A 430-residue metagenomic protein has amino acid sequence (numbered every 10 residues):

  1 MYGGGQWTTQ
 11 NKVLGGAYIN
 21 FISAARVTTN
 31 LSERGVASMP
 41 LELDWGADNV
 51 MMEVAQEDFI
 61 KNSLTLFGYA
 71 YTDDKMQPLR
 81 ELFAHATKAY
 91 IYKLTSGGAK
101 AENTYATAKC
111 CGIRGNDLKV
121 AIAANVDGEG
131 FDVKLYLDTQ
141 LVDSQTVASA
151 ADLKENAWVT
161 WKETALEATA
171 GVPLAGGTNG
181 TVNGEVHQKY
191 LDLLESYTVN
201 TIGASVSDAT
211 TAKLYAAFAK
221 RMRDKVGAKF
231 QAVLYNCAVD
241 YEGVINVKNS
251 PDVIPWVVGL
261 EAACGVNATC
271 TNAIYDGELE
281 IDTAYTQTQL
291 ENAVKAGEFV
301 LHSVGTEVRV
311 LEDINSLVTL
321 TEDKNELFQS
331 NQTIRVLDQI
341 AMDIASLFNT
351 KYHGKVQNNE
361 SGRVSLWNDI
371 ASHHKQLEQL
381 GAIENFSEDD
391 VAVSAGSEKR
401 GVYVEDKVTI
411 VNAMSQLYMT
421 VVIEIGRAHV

Functional and structural regions predicted by a protein language model:
Y2-I22, L31-F67, D74-I113, D117-Q357 (+4 more regions): A glycine- and small-residue-enriched flexible loop/hinge signal that marks low-structured segments
A25-V27: Acidic, metal-dependent phosphodiester-chemistry machinery of nucleic-acid enzymes
A382-N412: Short, structured protein-protein interaction patches enriched in aromatics and acidic/basic residues, typified by
V408-I410, M414-I425: Helix-rich interaction surfaces within compact, conserved domain-sized segments that mediate assembly or partner
A428-V430: Conserved small/polar residues in nucleotide/adenosyl-binding loops
